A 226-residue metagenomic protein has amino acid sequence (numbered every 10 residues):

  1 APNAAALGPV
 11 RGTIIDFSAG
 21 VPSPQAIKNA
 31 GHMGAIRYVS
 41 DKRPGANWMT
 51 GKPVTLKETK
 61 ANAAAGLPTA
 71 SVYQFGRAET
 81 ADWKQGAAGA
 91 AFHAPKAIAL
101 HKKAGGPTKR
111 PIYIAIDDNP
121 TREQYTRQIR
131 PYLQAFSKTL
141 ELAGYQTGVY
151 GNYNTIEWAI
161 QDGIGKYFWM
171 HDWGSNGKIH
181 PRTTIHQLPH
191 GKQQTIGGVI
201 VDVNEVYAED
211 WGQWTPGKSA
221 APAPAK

Functional and structural regions predicted by a protein language model:
N3-A26, I156-K226: Functionally critical loop-and-helix segments that line ligand-binding/catalytic clefts of soluble enzyme domains
P9-P22, R37-Q124, Q128-R130: Substrate-binding cleft of extracellular glycoside hydrolase catalytic domains
A26-H32: A short, Lys/Arg-enriched amphipathic alpha-helix followed by its capping loop at the start of a domain
I27, N62, I114, L140 (+1 more regions): Conserved, mostly hydrophobic/aromatic
Y132-L142: Alpha-helix-loop-beta-strand connector modules within alpha/beta enzyme cores
L140-W158: Aromatic-lined carbohydrate-recognition surfaces of secreted/lumenal glycan-active proteins
